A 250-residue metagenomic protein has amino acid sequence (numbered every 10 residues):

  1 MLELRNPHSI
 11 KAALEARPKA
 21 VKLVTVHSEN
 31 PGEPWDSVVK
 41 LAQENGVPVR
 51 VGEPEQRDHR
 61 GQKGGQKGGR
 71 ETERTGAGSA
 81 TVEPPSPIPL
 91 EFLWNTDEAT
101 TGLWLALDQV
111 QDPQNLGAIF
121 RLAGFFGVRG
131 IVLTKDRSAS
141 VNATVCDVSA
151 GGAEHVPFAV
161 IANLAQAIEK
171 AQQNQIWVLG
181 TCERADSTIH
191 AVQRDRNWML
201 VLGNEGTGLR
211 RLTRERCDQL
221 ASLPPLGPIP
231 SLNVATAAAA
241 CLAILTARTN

Functional and structural regions predicted by a protein language model:
M1-E98: N-terminal positively charged helical leader segments and presequences
K11, F125, C146-G152, R211-N250: Structured adenosyl-cofactor binding patch, chiefly the S-adenosyl-L-methionine
E29-N30, E55, D136-S138, E205-T207 (+1 more regions): Short, acidic/turn-prone active-site loops that include or flank metal/cofactor- and phosphate-binding residues
W35, S138-T144, T207-R216: Short, glycine/polar-rich helix-capping loops at beta-to-alpha or helix-loop-helix junctions that flank or form
L41, V47, E98-S187: RNA substrate-binding interface of SAM-dependent RNA methyltransferases
E91-D97, K170-Q172, H190-R194: Short amphipathic alpha-helix with an adjacent loop that forms part of the alpha/beta core around
